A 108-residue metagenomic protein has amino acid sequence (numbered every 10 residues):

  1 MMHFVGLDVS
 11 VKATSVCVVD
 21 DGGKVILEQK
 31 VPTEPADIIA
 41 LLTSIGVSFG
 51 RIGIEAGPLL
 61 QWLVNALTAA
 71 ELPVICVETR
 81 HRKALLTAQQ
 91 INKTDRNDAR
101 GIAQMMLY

Functional and structural regions predicted by a protein language model:
M1-Y108: Phosphate- and other anionic-substrate recognition elements at nucleic-acid/protein interfaces
